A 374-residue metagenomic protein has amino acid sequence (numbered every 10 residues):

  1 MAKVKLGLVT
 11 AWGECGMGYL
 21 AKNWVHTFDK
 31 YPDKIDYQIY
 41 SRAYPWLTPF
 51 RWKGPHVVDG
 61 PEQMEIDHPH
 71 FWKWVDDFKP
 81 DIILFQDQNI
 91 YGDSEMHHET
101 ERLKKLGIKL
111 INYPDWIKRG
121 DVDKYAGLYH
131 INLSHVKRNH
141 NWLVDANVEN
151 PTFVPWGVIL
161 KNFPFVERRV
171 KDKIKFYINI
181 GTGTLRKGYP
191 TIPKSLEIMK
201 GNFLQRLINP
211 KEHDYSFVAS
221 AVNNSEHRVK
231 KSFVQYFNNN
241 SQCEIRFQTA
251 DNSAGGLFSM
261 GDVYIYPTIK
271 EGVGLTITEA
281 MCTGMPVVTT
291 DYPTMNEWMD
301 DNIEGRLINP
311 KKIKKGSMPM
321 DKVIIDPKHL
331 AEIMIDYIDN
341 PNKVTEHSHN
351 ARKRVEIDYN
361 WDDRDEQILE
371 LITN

Functional and structural regions predicted by a protein language model:
P49-W142: Extended catalytic core of nucleotide-activated donor transferases of GT-like folds
V122-D123, V144-D145, E149, G157-K173: Acidic anion/phosphate-binding donor-loop and adjacent secondary structure in glycosyltransferase catalytic cores
R169-K187, P193-E197, V218: Conserved donor-binding/catalytic core segment of Leloir-type glycosyltransferases
V229-A250: Nucleotide-activated donor-binding/catalytic signature segment of Leloir-type glycosyltransferases, i.e., the conserved
D251, G256-G261: Short alpha-helical donor nucleotide-sugar binding micro-motif in glycosyltransferases
I269: Aromatic "clamp/platform" in nucleotide-sugar-dependent glycosyltransferases that forms part of the donor/acceptor
P286-T289, N296-D300, R306: Short hydrophobic beta-strand element within catalytic cores of glycosyltransferases and related nucleotide-activated
H329, I335-D336, K343-D358, Q367: A short, well-ordered alpha-helix in the C-terminal region of glycosyltransferases
